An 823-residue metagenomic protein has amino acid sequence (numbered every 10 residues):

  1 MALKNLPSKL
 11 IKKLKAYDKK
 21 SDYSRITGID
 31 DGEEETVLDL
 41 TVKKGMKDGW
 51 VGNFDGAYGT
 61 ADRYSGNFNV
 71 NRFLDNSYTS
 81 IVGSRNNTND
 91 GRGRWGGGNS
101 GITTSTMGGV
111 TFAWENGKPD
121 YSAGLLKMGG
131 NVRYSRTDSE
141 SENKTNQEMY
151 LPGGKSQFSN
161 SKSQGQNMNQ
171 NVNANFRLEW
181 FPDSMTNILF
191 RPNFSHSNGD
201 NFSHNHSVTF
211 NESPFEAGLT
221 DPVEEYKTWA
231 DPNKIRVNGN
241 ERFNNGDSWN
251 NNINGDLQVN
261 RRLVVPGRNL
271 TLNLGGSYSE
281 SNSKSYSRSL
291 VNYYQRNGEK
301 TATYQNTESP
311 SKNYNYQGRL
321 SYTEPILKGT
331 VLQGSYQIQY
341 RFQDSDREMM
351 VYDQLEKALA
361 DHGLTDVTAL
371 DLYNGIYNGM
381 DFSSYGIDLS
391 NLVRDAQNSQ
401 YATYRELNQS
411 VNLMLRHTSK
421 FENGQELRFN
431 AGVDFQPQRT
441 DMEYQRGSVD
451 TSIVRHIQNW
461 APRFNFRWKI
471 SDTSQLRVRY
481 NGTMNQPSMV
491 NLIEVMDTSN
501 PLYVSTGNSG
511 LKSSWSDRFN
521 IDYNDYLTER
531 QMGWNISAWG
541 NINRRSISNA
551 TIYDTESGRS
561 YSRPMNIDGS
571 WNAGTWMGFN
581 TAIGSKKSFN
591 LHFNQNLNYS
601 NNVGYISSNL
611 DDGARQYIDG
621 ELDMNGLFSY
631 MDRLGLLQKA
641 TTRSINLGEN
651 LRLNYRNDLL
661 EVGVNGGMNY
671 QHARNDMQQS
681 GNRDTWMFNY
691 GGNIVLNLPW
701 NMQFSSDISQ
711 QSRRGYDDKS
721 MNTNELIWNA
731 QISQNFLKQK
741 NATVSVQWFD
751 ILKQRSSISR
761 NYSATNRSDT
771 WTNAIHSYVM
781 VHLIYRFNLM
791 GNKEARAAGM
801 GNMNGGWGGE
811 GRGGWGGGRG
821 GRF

Functional and structural regions predicted by a protein language model:
M1-K19, D75-S80: Short acidic/polar hinge/loop motifs at secondary-structure boundaries that mediate gating or recognition
D18-D62, N76-F823: Primarily recognizes Gram-negative and organellar outer-membrane beta-barrels
